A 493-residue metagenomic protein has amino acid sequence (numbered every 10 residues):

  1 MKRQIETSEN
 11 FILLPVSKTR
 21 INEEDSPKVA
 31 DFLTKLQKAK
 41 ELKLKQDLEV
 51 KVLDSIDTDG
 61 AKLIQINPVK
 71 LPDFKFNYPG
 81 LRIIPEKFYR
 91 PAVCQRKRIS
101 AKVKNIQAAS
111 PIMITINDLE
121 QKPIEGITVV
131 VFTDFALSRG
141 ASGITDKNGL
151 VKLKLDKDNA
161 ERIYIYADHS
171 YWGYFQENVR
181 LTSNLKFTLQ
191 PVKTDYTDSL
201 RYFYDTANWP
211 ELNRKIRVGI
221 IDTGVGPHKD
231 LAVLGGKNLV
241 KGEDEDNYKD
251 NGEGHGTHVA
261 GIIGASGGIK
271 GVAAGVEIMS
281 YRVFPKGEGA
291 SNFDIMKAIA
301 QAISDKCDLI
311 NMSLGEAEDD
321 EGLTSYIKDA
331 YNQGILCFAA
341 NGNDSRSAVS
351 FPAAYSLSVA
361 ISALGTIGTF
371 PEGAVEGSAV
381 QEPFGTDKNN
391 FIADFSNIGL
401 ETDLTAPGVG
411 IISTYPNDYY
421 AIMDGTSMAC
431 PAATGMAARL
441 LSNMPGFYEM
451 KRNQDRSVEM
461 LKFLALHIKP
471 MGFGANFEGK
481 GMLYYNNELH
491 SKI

Functional and structural regions predicted by a protein language model:
M1-R98, P210-P227, L239, A330 (+1 more regions): Long, contiguous interaction/targeting segments characteristic of exported/extracellular or secretory-pathway proteins
K40-M113, V130-Y196: Autoinhibitory propeptides
A109, M113-E125: Structural motif
K122-G143, N148, K157, Y166-E277 (+5 more regions): Active-site core segment of subtilase-fold serine proteases
T145, I303, C307-L314, S325 (+1 more regions): C-terminal subdomain of the subtilisin-like protease fold in secreted/lumenal serine endopeptidases
I221-D222, A353-P445: Extracellular S/T/G-rich loop segment that most often corresponds to the catalytic His/Ser-adjacent loop
A260-I263, M279, V283-F284, A406-N476: Hydrolase catalytic cores
D319-C337: Catalytic-core regions built around general acid/base machinery
